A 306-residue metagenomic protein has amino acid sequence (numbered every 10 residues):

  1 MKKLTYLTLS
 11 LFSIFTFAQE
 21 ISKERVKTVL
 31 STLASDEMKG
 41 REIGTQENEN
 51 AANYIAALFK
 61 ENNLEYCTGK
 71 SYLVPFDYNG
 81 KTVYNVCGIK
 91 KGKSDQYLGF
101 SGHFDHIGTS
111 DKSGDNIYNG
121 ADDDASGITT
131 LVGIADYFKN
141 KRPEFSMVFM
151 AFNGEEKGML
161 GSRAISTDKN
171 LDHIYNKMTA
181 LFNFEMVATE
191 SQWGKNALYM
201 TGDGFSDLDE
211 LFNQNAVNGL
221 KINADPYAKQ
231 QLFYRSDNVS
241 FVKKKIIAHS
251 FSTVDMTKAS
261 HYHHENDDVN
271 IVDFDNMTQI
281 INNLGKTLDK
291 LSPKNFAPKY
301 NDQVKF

Functional and structural regions predicted by a protein language model:
M1-I21: Bacterial Sec-dependent N-terminal signal peptides
I21-N50, N62, M186, K258-H264: N-terminal capping segment at the start of a domain
D36-Q46, V74-D77, S113-D124, Y137 (+4 more regions): Second-shell loop/turn segments in exported
R41-K91: A non-catalytic alpha/beta surface segment that caps or lines the substrate-entry region of metallo-dependent hydrolase
G88, F100, H106, D111-G158 (+1 more regions): Alpha-helical metal-binding/catalytic segments enriched in His/Glu/Asp
F152-S250, K299: Metal-dependent peptidase/peptidase-like ectodomains
Q230-M277: Zn-dependent metallopeptidase/amidohydrolase metal-coordination segment
K258-F306: His/Asp/Glu-rich mid-to-C-terminal helical/loop segments that flank catalytic regions of hydrolases
